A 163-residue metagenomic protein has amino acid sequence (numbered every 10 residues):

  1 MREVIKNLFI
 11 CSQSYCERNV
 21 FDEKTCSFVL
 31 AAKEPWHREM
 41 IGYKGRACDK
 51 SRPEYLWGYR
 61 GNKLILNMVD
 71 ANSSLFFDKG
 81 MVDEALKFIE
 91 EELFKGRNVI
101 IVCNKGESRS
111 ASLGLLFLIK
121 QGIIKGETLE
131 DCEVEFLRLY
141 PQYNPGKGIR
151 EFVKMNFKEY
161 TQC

Functional and structural regions predicted by a protein language model:
R2-N98, I119-M155: Cysteine-based protein phosphatase catalytic domain of the PTP/DSP
G96-L115: A phosphate-binding catalytic loop at a beta-strand-loop-alpha-helix junction that coordinates phosphoryl groups
N156-C163: Ligand-binding beta-strand-loop-alpha-helix segment within the catalytic cores of soluble metabolic enzymes
